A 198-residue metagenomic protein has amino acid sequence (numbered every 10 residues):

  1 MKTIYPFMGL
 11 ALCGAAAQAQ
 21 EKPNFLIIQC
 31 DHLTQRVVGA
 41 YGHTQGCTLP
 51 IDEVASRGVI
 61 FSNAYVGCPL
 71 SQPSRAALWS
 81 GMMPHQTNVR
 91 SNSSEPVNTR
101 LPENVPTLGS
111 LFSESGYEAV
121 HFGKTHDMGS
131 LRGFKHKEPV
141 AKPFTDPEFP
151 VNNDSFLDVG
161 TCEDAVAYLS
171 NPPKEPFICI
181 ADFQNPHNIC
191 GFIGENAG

Functional and structural regions predicted by a protein language model:
K2-G9: Sec-dependent signal peptide recognition, specifically the positively charged N-region followed immediately by
G9-Q18: Hydrophobic h-region of N-terminal signal peptides that target proteins for export in Gram-negative bacteria
Q20-V59: Active-site-proximal N-terminal segment of extracellular/periplasmic enzymes that hydrolyze or transfer
V38-Y41, I51, F61-A64, V89 (+2 more regions): Short clusters of hydrophobic/aromatic residues that line enzyme substrate/ligand-binding pockets
H43-T48, Y65-L70, E95-V105: A short beta-strand-to-alpha-helix junction
V59-V66, E118, F122-K124: Conserved S-adenosyl-L-methionine
L70-L78: Pocket-flanking alpha-helical
A77-I178, F183-A197: Catalytic-site neighborhoods of secreted/periplasmic enzymes that process anionic sulfate/phosphate groups
